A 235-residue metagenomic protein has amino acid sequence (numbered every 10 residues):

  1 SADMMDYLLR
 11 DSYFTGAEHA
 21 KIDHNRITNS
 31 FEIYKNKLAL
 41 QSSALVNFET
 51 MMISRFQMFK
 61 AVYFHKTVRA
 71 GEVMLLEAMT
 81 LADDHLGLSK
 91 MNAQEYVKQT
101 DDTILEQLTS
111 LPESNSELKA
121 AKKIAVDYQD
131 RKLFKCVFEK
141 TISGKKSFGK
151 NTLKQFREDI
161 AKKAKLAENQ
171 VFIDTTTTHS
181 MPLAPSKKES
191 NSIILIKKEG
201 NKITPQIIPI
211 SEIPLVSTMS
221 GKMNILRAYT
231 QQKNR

Functional and structural regions predicted by a protein language model:
S1-R235: Histidine-centered, transition-metal-coordinating active-site segments
